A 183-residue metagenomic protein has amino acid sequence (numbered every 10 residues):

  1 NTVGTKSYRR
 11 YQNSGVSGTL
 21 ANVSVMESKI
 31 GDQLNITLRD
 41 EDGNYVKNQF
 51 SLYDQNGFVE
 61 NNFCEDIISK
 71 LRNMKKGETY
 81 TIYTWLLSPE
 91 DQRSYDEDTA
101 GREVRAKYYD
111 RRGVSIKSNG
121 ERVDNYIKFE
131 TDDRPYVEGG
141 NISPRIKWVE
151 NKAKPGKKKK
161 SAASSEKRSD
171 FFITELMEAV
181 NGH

Functional and structural regions predicted by a protein language model:
N1-Q55, V59-R72, S88-A153, K159 (+1 more regions): OB-fold ssDNA-binding interfaces and closely related basic DNA-contact patches used across DNA replication/repair
K152-H183: Acidic, gly/ser/pro-rich intrinsically disordered tails
